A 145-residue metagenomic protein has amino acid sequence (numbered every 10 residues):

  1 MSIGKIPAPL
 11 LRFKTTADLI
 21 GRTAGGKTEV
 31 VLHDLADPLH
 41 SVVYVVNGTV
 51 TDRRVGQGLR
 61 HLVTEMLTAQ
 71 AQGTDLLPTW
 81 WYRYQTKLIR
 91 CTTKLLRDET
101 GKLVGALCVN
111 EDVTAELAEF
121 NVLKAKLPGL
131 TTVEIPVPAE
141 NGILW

Functional and structural regions predicted by a protein language model:
M1-A8, V42-V43, L59-V63, E99-T100 (+2 more regions): Short, structured coil/loop segments at alpha-helix boundaries
S2, Y44-G48, G73, K102 (+1 more regions): Generic, low-specificity signal for short hydrophobic/alpha-helical stretches with a mild N-terminal bias, encompassing
S2-K14, G21-T23, G105, E111-W145: Juxtadomain coupling helices with adjacent low-complexity linkers
L10, G56-Q57, R90: Alpha-helix initiation and capping sites
A17-W80, Y84: Structured interaction and signal-relay segments at domain junctions
M66-K126: Sensory/regulatory domains in signal-transduction proteins
